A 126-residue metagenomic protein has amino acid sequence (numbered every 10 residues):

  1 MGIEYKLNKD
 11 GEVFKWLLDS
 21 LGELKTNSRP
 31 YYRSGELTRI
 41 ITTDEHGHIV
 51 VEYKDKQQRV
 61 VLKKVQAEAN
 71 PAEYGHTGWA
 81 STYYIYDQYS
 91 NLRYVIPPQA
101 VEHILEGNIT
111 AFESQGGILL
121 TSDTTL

Functional and structural regions predicted by a protein language model:
M1-L126: Beta-strand elements of repeat-based all-beta scaffolds
